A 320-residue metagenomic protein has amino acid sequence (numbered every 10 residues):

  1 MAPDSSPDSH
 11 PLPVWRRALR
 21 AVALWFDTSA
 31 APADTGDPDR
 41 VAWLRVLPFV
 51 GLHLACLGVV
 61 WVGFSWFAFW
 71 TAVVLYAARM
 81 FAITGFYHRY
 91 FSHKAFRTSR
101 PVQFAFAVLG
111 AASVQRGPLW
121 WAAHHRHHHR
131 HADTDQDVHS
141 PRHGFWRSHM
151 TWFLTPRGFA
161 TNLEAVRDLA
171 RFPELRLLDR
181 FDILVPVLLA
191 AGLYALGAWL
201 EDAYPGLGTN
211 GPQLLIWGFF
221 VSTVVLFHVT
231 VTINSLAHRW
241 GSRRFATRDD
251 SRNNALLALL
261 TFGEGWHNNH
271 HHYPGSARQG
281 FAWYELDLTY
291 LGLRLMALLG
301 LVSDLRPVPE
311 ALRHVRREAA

Functional and structural regions predicted by a protein language model:
M1-T232, S276-A320: Non-catalytic, topology-defining segments of multipass membrane proteins
R89, S235, R239, H271: Catalytic glutamate of the conserved HExxH
L109, L169-P173, G211, W240-W266 (+1 more regions): Active-site-proximal inter-transmembrane loops
L226-R244: C-terminal accessory segments of proteins
